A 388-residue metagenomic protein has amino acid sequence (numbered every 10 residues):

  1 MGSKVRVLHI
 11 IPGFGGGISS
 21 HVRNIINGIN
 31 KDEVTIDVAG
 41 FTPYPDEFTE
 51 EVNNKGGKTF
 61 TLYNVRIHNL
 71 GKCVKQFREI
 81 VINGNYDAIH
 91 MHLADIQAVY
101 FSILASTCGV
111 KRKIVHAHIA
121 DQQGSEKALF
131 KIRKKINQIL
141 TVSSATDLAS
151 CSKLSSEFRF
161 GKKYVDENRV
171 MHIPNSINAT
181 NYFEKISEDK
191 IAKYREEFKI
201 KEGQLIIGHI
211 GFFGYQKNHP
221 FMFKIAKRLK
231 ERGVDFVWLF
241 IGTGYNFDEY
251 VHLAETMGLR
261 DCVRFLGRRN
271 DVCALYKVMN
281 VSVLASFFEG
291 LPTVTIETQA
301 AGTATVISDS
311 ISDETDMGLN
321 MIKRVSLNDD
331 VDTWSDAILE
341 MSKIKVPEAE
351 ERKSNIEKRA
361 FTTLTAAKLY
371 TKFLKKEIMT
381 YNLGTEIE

Functional and structural regions predicted by a protein language model:
H9-K72, V170, Y245-F247, F373 (+1 more regions): N-terminal strand-loop element at the rim of the active site of nucleotide-sugar-dependent glycosyltransferases
S19-N24, L205, H209-R228, Y245-D248: A conserved mid-protein helix/loop that constitutes part of the nucleotide-sugar donor-binding site
A94, R268, F287: Aromatic "clamp/platform" in nucleotide-sugar-dependent glycosyltransferases that forms part of the donor/acceptor
S143-E188, R324: Donor nucleotide-sugar binding/catalytic pocket of nucleotide-sugar-dependent glycosyltransferases
F183-I200: A short helix/loop element that forms part of the nucleotide-sugar donor recognition site in Leloir-type
N246-Y250, R260-R269, L275: Active-site donor-binding acidic/aromatic loop of nucleotide-activated sugar and phosphosugar transferases involved
E314-K343: Change "using UDP/GDP/dTDP sugars" to "using nucleotide sugars
K345-I387: A charged, aromatic-enriched C-terminal amphipathic alpha-helix characteristic of glycosyltransferases across folds
